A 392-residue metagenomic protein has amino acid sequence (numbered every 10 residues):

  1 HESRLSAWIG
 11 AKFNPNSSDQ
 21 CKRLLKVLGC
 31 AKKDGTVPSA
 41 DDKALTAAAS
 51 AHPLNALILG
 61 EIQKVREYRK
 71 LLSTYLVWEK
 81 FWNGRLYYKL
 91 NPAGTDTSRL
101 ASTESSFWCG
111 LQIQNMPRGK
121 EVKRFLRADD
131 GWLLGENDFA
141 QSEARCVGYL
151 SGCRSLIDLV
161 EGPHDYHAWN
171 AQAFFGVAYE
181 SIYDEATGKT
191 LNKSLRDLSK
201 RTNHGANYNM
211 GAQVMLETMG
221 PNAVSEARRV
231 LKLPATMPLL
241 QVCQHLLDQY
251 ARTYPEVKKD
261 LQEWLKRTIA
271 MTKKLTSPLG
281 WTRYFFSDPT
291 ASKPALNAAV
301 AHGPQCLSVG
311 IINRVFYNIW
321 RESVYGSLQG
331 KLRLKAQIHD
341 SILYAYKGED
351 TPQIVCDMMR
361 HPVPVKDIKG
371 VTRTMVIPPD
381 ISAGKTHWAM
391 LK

Functional and structural regions predicted by a protein language model:
H1-G119, G131-L133, A140-E143, C153 (+4 more regions): Conserved "right-hand" nucleotidyltransferase catalytic core of DNA-directed polymerases
C30-A31, N83, Y87-Y88, P92-T95 (+4 more regions): Conserved catalytic core of nucleic-acid polymerases
P92, R124-A128, E136-N137, L334-A336 (+1 more regions): Replace "in large, NTP-powered and nucleic-acid-processing enzymes" with "in large, NTP-powered factors and other
L134, E143-V177, E226, G280-S292: Metal-dependent catalytic core segments for phosphate chemistry
F139, D340-I342, P379-I381: A structural signal for short, well-ordered beta-strand segments
L343-K347: Short hydrophobic/aromatic beta-strand micro-patches that form the beta-sheet surface supporting nucleotide- or nucleic
E349-V355: Short, conserved charged micro-motifs
M359-G370: A common structural junction motif
